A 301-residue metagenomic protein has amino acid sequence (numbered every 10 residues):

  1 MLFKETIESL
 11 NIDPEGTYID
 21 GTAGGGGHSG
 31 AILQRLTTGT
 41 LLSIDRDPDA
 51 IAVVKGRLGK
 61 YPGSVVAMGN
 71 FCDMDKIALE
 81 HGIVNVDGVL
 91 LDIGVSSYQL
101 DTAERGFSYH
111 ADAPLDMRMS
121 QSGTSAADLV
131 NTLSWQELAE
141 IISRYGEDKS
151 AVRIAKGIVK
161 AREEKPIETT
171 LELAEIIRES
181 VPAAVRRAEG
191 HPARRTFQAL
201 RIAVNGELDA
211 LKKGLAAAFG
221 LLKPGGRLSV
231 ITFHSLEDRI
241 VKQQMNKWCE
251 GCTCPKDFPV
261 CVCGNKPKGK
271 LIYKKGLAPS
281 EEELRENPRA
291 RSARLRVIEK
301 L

Functional and structural regions predicted by a protein language model:
M1-L301: S-adenosyl-L-methionine-dependent methyltransferase catalytic core, i.e., the SAM/SAH-binding region
